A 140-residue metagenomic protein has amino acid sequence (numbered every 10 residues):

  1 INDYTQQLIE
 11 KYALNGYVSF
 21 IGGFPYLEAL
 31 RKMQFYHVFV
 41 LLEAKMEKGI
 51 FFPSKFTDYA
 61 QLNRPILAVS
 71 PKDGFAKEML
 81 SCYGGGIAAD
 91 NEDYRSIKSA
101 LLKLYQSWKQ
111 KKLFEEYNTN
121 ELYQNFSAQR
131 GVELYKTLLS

Functional and structural regions predicted by a protein language model:
N2-L30: Nucleotide-activated donor-binding/catalytic signature segment of Leloir-type glycosyltransferases, i.e., the conserved
Q6-E10, P53-F56, S81-Y83: Short, glycine/charged-enriched secondary-structure capping and boundary segments
L14, L62, C82-G84: Short, structured coil segments at secondary-structure junctions
S19, I66-A68, A88: Short catalytic-loop micro-motif centered on adjacent basic/acidic residues
P25-R31, F39-A60, P65-E78: Nucleotide-sugar-dependent
Y36: An anion/phosphate-binding loop that grips the pyrophosphate of nucleotide cofactors and donors
P71-K103: Change "using UDP/GDP/dTDP sugars" to "using nucleotide sugars
E92-K98, K109-L139: A charged, aromatic-enriched C-terminal amphipathic alpha-helix characteristic of glycosyltransferases across folds
